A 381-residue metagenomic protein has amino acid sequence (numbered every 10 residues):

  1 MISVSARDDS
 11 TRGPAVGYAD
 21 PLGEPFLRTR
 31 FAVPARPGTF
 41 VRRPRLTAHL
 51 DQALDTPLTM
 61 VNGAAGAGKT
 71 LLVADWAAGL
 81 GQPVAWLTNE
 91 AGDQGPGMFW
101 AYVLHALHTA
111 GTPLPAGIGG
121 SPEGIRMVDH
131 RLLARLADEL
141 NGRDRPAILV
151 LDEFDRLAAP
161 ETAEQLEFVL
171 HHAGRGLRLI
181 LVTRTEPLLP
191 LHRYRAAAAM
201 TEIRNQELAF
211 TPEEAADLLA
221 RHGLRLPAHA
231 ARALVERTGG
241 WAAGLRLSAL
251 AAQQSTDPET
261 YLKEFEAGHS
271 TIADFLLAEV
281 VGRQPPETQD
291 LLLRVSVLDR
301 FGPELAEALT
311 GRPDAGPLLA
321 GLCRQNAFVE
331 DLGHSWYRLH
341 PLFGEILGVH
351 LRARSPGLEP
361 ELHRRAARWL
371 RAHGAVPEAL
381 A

Functional and structural regions predicted by a protein language model:
M1-V16, L58-A67, V73-A78, G142 (+5 more regions): C-terminal boundary/linker of central alpha/beta nucleotide-binding cores
I2-R12, V16-P25, T29-V33, R42-L46 (+8 more regions): Alpha-helical sensor/transducer elements of the RecA-like P-loop NTPase core
G38, R42-Q52: Pre-Walker A adenine-sensing motif
Q52, D138-R143, L170-G176: Conserved catalytic network of the ASCE P-loop NTPase/AAA+ motor domain
L58, W100, L104, H108 (+5 more regions): Short, amphipathic alpha-helical segments that act as regulatory/interfacial helices in nucleotide-processing proteins
A65-A67, L71-A147, R156-A158: Conserved phosphate-binding/catalytic loops and adjacent sensor/switch elements of nucleotide-binding enzymes, spanning
D152-E153: Walker B catalytic acidic pair
L358-A381: Leucine-rich, amphipathic alpha-helical/linker segments
